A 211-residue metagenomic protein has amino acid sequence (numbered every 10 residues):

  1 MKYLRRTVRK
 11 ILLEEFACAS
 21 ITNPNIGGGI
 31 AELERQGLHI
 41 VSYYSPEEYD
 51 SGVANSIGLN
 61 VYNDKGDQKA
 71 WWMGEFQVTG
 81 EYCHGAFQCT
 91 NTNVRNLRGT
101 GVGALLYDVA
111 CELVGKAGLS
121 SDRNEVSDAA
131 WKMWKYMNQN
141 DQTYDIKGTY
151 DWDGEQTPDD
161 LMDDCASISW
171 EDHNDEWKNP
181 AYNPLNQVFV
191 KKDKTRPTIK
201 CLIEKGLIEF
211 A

Functional and structural regions predicted by a protein language model:
M1-E15: Protein-protein interaction and targeting regions used for scaffolding, dimerization, and localization
Y3, T7, L105, D193-P197: Alpha-helix boundary/N-cap detector
E14-R35, Y49-I57, A70-M73, Q77-T79 (+1 more regions): Terminal substrate-recognition subdomain of acyl/acetyltransferases
L38-V41, S45-D64: Amphipathic, interaction-prone secondary-structure segments
Y62, C111-G118: Polar, enzyme-active/binding microenvironments
N63, N93-R98, R123: Short, flexible loop/turn elements at secondary-structure junctions
E81-N96: Conserved acetyl-CoA binding element of GNAT-fold acetyltransferases
N96-L113: Conserved acetyl-CoA-binding loop-helix of GNAT-fold acetyltransferases
